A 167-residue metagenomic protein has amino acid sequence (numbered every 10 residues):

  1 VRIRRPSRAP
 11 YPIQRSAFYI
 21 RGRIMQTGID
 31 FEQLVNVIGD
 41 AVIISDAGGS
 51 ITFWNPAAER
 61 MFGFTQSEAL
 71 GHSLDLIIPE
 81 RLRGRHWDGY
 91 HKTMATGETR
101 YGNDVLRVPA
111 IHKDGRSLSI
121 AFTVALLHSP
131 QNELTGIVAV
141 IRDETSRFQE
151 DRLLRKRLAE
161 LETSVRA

Functional and structural regions predicted by a protein language model:
Q26-I29, F148-R166: Sensory-domain boundary/capping and coupling elements
F31-V37, R60, E98-T99, K156 (+1 more regions): PAS-family sensory domains
V42-I43, I51: Short hydrophobic secondary-structure edge segments in sensory/regulatory modules of signaling proteins
I43-I44, P109: Conserved beta-strand cores of small sensory beta-sandwich domains that regulate signal transduction, primarily PAS/PAC
G48, T52-R60, H72: PAS/LOV sensory domain surfaces, especially short acidic/polar patches at coil-to-helix junctions
A57, Q66-L70, D75-A121, L126-P130 (+1 more regions): PAS/LOV-family and closely related PAS-like sensory domains
Q131, T145-Q149: Charged alpha-helical signal-transmission linkers that cap and connect PAS-family sensory domains
E133-D143: PAS-family sensory domains
